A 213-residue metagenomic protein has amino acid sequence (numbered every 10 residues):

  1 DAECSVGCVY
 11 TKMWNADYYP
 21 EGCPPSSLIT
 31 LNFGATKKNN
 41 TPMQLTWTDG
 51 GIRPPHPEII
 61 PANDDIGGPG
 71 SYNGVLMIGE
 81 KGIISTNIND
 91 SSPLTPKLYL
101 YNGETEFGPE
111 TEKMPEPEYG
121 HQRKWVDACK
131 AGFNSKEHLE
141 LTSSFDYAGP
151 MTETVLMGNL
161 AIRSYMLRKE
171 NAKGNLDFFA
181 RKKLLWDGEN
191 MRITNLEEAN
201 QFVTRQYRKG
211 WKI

Functional and structural regions predicted by a protein language model:
D1-S144, G149-F202, Q206-I213: Glycine-rich, aromatic-lined ligand/substrate-binding cores of catalytic and carbohydrate-binding domains
